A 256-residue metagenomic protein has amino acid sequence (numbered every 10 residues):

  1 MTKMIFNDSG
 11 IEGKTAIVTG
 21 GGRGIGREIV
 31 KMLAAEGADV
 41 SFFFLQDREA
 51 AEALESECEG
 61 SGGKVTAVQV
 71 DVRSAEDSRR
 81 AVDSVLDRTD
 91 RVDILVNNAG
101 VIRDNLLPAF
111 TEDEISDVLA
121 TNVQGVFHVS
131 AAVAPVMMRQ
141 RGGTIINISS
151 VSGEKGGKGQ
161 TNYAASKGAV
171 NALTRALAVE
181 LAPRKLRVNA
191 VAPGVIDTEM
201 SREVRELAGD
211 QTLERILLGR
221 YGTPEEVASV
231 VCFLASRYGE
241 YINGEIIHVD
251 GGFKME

Functional and structural regions predicted by a protein language model:
T2-N7, K155-K158, R215, C232 (+1 more regions): Short C-terminal tail/terminal secondary-structure segment of NAD(P)H-dependent dehydrogenase/reductase domains
T15, G22-G24: Conserved glycine-rich cofactor-binding loop
A38-A53: Conserved glycine-rich Rossmann-like NAD(P)H-binding loop of the short-chain dehydrogenase/reductase
L106-L107, T111-L119, T212: Substrate-binding pocket helix/loop in short-chain dehydrogenase/reductase
S130, S166, T174: Active-site helix of classical SDR
P135, V179-P183, E240: Alpha-helical segment proximal to the catalytic Tyr-Lys
S150: Residue(s) in the substrate-gating loop at a strand-loop-helix junction that position the organic substrate next
